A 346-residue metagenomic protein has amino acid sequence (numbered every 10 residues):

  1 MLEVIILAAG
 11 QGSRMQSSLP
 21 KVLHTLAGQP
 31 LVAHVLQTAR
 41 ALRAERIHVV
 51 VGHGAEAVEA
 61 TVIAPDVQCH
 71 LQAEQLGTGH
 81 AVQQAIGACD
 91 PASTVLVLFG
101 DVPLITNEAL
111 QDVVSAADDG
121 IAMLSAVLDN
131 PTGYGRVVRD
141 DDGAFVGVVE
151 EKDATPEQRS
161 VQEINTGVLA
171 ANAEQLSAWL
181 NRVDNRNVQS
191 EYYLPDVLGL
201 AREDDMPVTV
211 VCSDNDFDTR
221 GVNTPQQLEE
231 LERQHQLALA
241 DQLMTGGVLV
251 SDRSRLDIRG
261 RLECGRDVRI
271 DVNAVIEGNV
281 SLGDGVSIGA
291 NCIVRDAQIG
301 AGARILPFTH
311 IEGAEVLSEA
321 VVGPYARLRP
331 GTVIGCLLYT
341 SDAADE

Functional and structural regions predicted by a protein language model:
M1-S17: N-terminal nucleotide-binding beta1-loop-alpha1 segment
E3, Q29-D112: Conserved N-terminal catalytic core of the sugar/cofactor nucleotidyltransferase
A8, V51, F99, S125-A126: Short beta-strand/turn micro-motifs composed of small residues that flank or help shape donor/cofactor-binding pockets
L19-L23, V183-R186: Short glycine-enriched, charge-decorated loop/helix-capping segments at active-site entrances that position
V32, V250-D252, I258, C264-R266 (+12 more regions): Hydrophobic face of beta-strands forming the core of extended beta-sheets/solenoids, especially the left-handed
E56, P65, I105-V188, V197 (+2 more regions): Conserved core of the sugar-phosphate nucleotidyltransferase
I164-G265: Conserved alpha/beta core of the MobA/IspD/sugar-nucleotide pyrophosphorylase nucleotidyltransferase superfamily
Y339-D345: Conserved small/polar residues in nucleotide/adenosyl-binding loops
